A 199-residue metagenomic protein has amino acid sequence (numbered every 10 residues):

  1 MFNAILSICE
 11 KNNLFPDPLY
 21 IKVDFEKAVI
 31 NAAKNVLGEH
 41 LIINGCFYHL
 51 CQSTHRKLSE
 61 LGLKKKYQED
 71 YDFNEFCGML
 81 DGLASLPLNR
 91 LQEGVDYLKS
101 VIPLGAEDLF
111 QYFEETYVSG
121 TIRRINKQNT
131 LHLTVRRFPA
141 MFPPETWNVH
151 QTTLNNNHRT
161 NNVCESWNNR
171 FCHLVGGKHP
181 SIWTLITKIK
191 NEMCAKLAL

Functional and structural regions predicted by a protein language model:
M1-L6: Inter-domain linker/hinge segments that demarcate the starts of reverse transcriptase and RNase H-type modules
S7-A198: Extended amphipathic alpha-helical interaction segments
